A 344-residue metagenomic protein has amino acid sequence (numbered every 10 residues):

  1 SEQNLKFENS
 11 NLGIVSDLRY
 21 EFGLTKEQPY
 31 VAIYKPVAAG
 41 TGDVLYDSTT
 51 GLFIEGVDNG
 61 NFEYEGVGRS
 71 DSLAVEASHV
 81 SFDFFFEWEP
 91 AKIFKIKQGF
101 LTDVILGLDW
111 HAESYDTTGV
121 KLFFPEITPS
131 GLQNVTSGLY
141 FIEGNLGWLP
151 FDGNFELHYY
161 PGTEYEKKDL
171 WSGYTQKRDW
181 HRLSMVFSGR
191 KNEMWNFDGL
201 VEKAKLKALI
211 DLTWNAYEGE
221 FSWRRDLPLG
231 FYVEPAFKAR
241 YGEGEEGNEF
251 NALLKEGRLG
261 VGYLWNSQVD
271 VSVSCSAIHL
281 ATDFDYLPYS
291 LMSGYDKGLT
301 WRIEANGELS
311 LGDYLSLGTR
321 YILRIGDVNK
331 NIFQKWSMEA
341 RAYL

Functional and structural regions predicted by a protein language model:
S1-L344: Gram-negative and organellar
